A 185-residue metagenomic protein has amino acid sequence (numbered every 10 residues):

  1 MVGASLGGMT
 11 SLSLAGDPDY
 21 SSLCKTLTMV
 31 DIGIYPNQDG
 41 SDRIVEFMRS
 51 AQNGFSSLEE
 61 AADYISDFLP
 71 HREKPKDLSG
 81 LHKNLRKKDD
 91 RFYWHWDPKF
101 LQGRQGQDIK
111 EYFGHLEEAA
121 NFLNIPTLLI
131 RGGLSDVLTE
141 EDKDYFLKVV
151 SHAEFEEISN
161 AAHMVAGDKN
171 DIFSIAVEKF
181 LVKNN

Functional and structural regions predicted by a protein language model:
M1-D39: Conserved hydrolase catalytic core segment
S21-K25, V150-A153, A161: Core-facing hydrophobic residues within beta-strands of well-ordered domains
D39-R49: Short, glycine-/aromatic-enriched active-site segment of Class I SAM-dependent methyltransferases
N53, S135, A162-V165: Glycosyltransferase donor-binding loop in the core domain
S56-E111: Conserved alpha/beta-hydrolase catalytic His-Asp/Glu region
K87-K148, E154-E157: Conserved serine/cysteine hydrolase catalytic core
I158-S174: Catalytic histidine-centered segment of alpha/beta-hydrolase-like enzymes
A176-N184: C-terminal alpha-helix
